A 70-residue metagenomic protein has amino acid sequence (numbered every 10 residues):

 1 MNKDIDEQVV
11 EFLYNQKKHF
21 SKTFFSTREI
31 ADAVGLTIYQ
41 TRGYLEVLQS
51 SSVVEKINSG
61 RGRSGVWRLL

Functional and structural regions predicted by a protein language model:
M1-L13, H19: Short alpha-helical segments that sit at the start of domains
N2-D6, S26, N58-L70: Short, cationic-aromatic polyanion-contact patches
F12, Q16, S26-T27, K56: Residue-level detection of beta-strand scaffold positions
T23: Flexible coil/turn residues that form the inter-helical turn or adjacent wing/linker of helix-turn-helix
E29-A31: A short acidic, leucine-rich amphipathic alpha-helix
L36-V47: Short amphipathic alpha-helical interaction segments
Q49-S59: A short, conserved structural fragment
